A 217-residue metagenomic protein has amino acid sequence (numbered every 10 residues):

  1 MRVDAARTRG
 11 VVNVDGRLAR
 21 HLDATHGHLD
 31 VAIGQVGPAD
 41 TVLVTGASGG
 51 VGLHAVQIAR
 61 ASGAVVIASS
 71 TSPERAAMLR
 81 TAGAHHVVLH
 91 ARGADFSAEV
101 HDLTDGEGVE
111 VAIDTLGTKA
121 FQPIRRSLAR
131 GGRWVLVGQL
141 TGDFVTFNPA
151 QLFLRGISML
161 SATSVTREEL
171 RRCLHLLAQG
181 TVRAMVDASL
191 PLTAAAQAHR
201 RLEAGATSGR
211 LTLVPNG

Functional and structural regions predicted by a protein language model:
M1-G46: NAD(P)H dinucleotide-binding glycine-rich loop of Rossmann-like/cofactor-binding domains, especially the beta1-alpha1
R2, V44, R60-K119: Adenosine-nucleotide cofactor-binding segment
A39, A84, G108-V109, V182 (+1 more regions): Local beta-strand N-terminus motif with an aromatic residue
S48, V56: N-terminal Rossmann NAD(P)H-binding glycine-rich loop of SDR-like oxidoreductase domains
L53: Residues forming the Rossmann-fold NAD(P)(H) cofactor-binding site
S62, T118-M185, V214-G217: Glycine-rich phosphate-binding loop and adjacent beta-alpha segment of Rossmann(oid) nucleotide-cofactor-binding
L190-A198, L211-G217: A short, charged, Gly/Pro-tolerant segment at domain boundaries
A204-G209: Glycine/proline-rich active-site loop of Rossmann-fold NAD(P)-dependent oxidoreductases
